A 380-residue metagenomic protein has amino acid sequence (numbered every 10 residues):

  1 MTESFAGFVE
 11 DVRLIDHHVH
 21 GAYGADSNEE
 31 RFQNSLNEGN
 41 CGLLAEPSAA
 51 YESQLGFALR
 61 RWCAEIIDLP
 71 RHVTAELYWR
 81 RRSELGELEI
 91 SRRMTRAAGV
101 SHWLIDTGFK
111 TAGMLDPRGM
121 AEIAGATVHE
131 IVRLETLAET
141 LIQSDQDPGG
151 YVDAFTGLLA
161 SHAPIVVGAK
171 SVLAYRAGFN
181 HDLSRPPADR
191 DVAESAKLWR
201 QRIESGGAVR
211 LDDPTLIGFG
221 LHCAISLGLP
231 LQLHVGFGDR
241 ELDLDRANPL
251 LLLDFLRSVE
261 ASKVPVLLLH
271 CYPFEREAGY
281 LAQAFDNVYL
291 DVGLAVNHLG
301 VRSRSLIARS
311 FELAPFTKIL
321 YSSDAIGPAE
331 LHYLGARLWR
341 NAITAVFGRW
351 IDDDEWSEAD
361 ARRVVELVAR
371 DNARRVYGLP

Functional and structural regions predicted by a protein language model:
M1-H17, E29, Q33-L69, V73-R81 (+2 more regions): Mid-to-C-terminal alpha-helical segments outside catalytic/metal-binding sites
R13-D26, P230-G236: Histidine-centered catalytic micro-motifs
H18, W103, A169, H234 (+3 more regions): Divalent metal-coordination and catalytic microenvironments
H20, G108, R133-E139, V172-R176 (+4 more regions): Active-site beta-loop-alpha junctions enriched in small/polar residues
E30-A124, E130, V152-P164: Alpha-helical scaffold segments that flank or form the walls of functional sites
R93-A97, L115-E130, G157-V166, C223-S226 (+3 more regions): Acidic (Asp/Glu)-rich catalytic clusters
P164-R276: Divalent metal-binding pocket/active-site signature
D254-L256, S262-P380: H/E-rich (His + Asp/Glu) clusters that bind or coordinate divalent metals
